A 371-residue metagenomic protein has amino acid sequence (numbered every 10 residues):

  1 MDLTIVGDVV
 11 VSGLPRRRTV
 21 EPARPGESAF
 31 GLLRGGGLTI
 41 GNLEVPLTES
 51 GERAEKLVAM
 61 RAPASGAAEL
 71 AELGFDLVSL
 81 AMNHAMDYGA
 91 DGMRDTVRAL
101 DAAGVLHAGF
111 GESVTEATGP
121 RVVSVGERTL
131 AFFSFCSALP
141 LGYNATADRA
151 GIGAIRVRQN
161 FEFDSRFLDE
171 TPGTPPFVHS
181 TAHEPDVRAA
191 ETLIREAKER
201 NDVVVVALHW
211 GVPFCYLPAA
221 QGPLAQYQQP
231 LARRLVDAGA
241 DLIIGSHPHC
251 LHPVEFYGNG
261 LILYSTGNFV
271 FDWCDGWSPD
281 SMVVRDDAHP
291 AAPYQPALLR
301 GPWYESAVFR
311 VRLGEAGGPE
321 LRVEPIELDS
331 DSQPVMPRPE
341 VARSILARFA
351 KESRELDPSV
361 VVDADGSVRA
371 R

Functional and structural regions predicted by a protein language model:
M1-R371: Acidic, metal/ion-coordinating pockets
